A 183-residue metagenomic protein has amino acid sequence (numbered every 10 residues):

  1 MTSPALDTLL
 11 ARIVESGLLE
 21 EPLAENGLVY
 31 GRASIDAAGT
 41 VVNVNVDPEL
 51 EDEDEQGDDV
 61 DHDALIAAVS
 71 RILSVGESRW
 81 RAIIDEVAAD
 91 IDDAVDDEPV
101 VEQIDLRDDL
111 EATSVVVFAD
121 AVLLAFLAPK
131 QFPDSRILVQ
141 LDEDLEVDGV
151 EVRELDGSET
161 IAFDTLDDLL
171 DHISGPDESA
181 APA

Functional and structural regions predicted by a protein language model:
M1-P22, Y30-A33, V116-A183: Acidic, proline/glycine-rich low-complexity IDRs
M1-V95: Long, contiguous N-terminal structural blocks used for assembly/anchoring
V60-D61, E102, I161: Alpha-helix capping and helix-coil boundary motifs
S70-L145: Amphipathic protein-protein interaction modules
